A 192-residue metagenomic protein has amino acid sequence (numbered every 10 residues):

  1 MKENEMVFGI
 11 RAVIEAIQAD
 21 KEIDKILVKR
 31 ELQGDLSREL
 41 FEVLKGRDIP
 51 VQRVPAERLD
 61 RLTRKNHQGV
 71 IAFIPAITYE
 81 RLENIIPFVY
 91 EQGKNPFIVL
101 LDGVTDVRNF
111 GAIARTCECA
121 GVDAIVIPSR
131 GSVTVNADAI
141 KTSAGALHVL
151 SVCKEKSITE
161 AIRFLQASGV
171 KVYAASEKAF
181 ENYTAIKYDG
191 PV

Functional and structural regions predicted by a protein language model:
M1-V192: Post-transcriptional modification and biogenesis factors for structured RNAs of the translation apparatus
